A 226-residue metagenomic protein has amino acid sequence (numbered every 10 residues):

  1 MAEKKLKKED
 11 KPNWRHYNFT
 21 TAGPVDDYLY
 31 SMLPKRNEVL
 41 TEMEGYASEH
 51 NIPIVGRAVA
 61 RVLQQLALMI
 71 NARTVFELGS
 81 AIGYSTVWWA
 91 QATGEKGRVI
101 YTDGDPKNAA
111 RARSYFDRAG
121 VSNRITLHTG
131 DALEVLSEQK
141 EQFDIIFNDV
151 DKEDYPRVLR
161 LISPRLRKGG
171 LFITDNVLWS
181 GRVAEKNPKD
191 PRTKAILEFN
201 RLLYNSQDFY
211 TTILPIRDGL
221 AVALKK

Functional and structural regions predicted by a protein language model:
M1-N37: N-terminal auxiliary segments of SAM/dcSAM-dependent transferases
L33-K35, S48-V62, L68: Conserved SAM-binding loop and adjacent beta-strand
L40-Y46, W179: Short, basic/glycine-rich phosphate-binding loops at helix/coil junctions that contact nucleotide phosphates
Y46-H50, V183-K186: Short glycine/proline- and acidic residue-enriched helix-loop micro-motifs that form flexible lids or anion-recognition
R57-K226: S-adenosylmethionine/decaboxylated-SAM
